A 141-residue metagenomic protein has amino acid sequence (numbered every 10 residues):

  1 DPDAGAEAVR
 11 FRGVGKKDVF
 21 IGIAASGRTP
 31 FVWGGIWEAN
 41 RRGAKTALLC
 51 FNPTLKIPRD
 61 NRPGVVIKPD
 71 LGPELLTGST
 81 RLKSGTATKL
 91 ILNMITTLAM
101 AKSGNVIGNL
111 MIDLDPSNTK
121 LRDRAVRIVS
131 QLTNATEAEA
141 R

Functional and structural regions predicted by a protein language model:
D1-L90, A99-S103: Glycine-rich phosphate-binding loops that contact phosphosugars or nucleotide phosphates
L71, T136-R141: Short, intrinsically disordered, charge-balanced linker/junction segments flanking boundaries in proteins
L76, N93, T97-L132, E137-A138: Internal, active-site/partner-interface "lid" segment
G85-M94, E139-R141: Hydrophobic transmembrane alpha-helix bundles
